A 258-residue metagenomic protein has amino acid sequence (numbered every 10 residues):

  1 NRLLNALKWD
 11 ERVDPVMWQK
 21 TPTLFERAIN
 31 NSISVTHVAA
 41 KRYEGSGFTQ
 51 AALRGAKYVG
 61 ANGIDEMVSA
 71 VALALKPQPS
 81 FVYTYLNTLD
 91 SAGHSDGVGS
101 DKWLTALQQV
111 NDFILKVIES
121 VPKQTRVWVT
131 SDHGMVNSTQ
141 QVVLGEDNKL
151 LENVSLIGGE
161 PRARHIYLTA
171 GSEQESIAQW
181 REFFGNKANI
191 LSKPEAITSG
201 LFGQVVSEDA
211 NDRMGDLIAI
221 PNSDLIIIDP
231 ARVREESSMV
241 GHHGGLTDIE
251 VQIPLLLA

Functional and structural regions predicted by a protein language model:
N1-A258: Feature captures the catalytic ectodomains and active-site-proximal regions of enzymes that hydrolyze or transfer
